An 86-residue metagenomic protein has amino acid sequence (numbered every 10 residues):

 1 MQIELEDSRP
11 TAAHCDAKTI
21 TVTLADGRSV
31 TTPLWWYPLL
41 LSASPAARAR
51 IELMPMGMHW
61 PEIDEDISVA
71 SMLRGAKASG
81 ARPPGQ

Functional and structural regions predicted by a protein language model:
M1-Q86: Motif-centric detector for short Cys/His coordination patterns
